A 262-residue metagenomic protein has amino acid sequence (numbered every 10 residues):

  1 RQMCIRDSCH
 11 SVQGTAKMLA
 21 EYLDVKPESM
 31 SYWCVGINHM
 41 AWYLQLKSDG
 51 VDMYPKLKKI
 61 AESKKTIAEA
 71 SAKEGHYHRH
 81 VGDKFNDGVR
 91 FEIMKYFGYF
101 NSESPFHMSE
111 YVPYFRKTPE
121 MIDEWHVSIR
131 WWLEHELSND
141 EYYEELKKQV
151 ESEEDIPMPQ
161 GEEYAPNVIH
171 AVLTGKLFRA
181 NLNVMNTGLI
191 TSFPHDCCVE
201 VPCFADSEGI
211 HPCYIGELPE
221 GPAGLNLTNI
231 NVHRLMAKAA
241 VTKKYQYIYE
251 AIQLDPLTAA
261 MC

Functional and structural regions predicted by a protein language model:
R1-I5: Short, small-residue-biased leader/transition segments that mark boundaries at the very start of proteins
R6-Q13: Acidic, His- and aromatic-enriched active-site or binding-groove loops in soluble protein domains that engage sugars
T15-L19: Alpha-helical scaffold elements adjacent to nucleotide-binding pockets in ATP/GTP-utilizing enzyme cores
A20-C262: Long, compositionally biased stretches enriched for glycine and/or charged residues
